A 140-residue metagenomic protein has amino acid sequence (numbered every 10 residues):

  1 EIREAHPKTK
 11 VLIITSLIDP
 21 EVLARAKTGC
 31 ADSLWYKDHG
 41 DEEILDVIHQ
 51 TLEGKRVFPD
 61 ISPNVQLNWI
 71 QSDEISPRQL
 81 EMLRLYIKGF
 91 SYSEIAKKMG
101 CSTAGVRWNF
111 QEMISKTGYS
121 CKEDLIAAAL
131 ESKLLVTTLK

Functional and structural regions predicted by a protein language model:
E1-K8: Short amphipathic alpha-helix used as the core "switch/output" element in two-component signaling
A5, L17-I18: Short, conserved "switch-loop" micro-motifs in signal-transduction and mechanochemical regulators
V22-K27, A31-E74: Short, flexible helix-to-coil linker/hinge segments that flank and couple to helix-turn-helix
R78-M82, K122: The N-cap/first-turn positions of alpha helices within or immediately adjacent to helix-turn-helix DNA-binding domains
R84-K88, L130: Short, locally clustered residues in the helix-turn-helix/winged-helix DNA-binding domain
G89-D124: Recognition helix of helix-turn-helix DNA-binding domains
I114-K140: Basic, Lys/Arg-enriched C-terminal extension of HTH/homeodomain DNA-binding domains
